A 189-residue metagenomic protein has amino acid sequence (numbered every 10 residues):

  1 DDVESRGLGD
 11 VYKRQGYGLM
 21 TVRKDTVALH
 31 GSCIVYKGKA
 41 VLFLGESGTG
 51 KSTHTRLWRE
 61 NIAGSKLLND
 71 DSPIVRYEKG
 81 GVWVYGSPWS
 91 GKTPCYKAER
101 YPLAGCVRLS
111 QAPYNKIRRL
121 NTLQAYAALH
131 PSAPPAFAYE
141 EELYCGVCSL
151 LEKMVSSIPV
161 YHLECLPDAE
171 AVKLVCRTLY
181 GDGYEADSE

Functional and structural regions predicted by a protein language model:
D1-Y12: Single conserved hydrophobic/aromatic residue that forms the stacking wall/gate of nucleotide- or nucleobase-binding
D2, A28, R100: Short aromatic/basic micro-patch
D10-V27: N-terminal pre-Walker A segment at the start of P-loop NTPase domains
S32, Y36-E46, E60-E189: Glycine-rich, often acidic-flanked micro-motifs that create phosphate/phosphodiester-binding or positioning elements
K51: Conserved lysine of the Walker
H54-T55: Post-Walker A alpha-helix
